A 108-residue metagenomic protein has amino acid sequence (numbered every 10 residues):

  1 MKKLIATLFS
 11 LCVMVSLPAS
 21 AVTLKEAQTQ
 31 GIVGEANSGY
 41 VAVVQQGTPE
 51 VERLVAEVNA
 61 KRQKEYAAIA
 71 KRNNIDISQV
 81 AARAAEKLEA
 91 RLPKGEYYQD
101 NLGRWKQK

Functional and structural regions predicted by a protein language model:
M1-S20: Classic N-terminal secretory signal peptides
K2, N59, A90-R91: Short linear sequence motifs
K2-K3, R62, R83: Basic side chains
L11-V13, I69, L88: Broad structural signal for hydrophobic residues in well-ordered alpha-helices, predominantly aliphatic
C12, L54-V55: A generic structural signal for short
V22-R53, N73, I77-K108: Amphipathic, charged alpha-helical segments and their helix-to-coil junctions in extracytoplasmic/peripheral assemblies
V55-A70: Short, well-ordered alpha-helical segments
